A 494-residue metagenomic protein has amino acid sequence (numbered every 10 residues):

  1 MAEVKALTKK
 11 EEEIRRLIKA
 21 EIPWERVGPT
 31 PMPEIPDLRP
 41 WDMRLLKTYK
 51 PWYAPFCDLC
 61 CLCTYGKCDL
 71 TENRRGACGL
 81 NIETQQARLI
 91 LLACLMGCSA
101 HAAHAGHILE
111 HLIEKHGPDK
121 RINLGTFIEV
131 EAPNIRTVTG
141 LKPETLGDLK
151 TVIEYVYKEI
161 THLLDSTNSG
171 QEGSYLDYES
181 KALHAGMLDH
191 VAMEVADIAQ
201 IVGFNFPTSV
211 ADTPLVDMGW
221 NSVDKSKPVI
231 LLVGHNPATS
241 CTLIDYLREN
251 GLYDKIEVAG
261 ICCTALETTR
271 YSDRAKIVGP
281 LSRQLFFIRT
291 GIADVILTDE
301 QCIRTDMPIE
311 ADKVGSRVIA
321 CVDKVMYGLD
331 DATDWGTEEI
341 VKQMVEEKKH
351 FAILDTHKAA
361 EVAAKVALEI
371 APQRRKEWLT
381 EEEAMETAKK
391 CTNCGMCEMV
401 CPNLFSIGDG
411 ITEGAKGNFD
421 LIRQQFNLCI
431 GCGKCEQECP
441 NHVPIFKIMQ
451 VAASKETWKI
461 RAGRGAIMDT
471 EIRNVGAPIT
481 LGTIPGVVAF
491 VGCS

Functional and structural regions predicted by a protein language model:
A2-N441, I445-S494: Metallocofactor- and cofactor-centric catalytic cores in central/energy metabolism, strongly enriched
